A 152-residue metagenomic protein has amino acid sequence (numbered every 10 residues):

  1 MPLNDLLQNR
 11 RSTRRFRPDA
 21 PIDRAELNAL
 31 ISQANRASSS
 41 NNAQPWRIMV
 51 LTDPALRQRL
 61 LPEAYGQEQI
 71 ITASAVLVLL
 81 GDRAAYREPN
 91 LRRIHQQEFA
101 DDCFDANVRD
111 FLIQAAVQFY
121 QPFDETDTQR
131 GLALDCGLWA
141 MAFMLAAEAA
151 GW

Functional and structural regions predicted by a protein language model:
M1-W152: Acidic, surface-exposed loops and disordered segments
